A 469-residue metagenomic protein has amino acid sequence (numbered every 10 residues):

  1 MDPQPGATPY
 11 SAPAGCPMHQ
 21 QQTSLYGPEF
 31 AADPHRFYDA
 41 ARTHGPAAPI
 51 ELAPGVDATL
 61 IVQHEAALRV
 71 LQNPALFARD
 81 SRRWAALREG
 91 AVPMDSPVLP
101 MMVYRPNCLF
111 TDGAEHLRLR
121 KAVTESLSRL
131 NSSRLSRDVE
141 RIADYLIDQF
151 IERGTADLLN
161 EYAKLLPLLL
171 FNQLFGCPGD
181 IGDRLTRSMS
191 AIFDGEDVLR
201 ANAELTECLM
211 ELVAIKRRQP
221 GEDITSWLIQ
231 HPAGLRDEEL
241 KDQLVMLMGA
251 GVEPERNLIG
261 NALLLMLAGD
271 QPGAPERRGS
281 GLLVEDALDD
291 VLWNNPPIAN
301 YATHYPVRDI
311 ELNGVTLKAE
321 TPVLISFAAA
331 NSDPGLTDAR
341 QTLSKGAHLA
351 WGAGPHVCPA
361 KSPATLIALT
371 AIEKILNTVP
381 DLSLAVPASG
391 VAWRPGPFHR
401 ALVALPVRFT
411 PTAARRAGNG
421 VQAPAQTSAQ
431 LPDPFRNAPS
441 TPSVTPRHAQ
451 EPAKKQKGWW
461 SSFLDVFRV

Functional and structural regions predicted by a protein language model:
D2-L159, L168-T186, S190-I192, P434-A438 (+1 more regions): Active-site substrate-recognition loop segments, prototypically the cytochrome P450 B′-helix/B-C loop
Q173-C177, L264-R277, S332-P334, A414: Cytochrome P450
F175, R184-A233: Cytochrome P450 catalytic core segment centered on helix I
L235-K241: Short hydrophobic alpha-helices at membrane interfaces in multi-pass membrane enzymes
K241-M248, V252-G279, P359-V379: Cytochrome P450 catalytic-core helices
G279-N313: Conserved cytochrome P450 K-helix E-x-x-R motif and the immediately C-terminal K′/meander segment
N313-G314, A319-G335: A translation/RNA-centric and nucleic-acid-associated enzymatic feature enriched in Class II aminoacyl-tRNA synthetases
D338-L405, A413-V421, L431-D433, P439 (+1 more regions): Cytochrome P450 heme-thiolate "Cys pocket" and heme-binding signature region
